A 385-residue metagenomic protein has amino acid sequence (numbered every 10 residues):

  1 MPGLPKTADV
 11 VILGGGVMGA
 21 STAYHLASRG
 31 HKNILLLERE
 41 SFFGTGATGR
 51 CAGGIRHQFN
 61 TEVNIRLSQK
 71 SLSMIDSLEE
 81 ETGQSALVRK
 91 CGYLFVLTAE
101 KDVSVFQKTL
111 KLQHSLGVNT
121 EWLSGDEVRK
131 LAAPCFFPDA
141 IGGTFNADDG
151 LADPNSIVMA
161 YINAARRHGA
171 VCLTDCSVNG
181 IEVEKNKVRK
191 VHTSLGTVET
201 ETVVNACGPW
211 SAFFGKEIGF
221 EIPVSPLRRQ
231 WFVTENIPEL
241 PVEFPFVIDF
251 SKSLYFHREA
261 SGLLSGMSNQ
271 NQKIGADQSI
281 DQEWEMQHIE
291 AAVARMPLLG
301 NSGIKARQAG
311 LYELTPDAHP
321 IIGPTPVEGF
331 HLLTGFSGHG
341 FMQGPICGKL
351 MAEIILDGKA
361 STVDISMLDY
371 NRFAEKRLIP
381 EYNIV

Functional and structural regions predicted by a protein language model:
L4-M18, L35: Beta1/beta-strand and adjacent pyrophosphate-binding region of the FAD-binding site in flavoprotein oxidoreductases
A27-T48: Glycine-rich FAD pyrophosphate-binding loop
A52-L131, S253-Y255, A291-V293: Dinucleotide-binding Rossmann-like beta1-alpha1 core, especially the glycine-rich loop that anchors the ADP
R66-L67, F95-S104, F145-N163, S279-W284: Short beta-strand to alpha-helix junction loop
T144-E201: Helical element adjacent to the flavin cofactor pocket in flavoenzyme catalytic cores
T197-E243: Central helical "cap/lid" subdomain
E221, N236-H331: Active-site lid/adjacent beta-loop-alpha segment flanking the redox-cofactor pocket in flavoenzymes
A294-V385: C-terminal catalytic lobe of FAD-dependent flavoproteins
